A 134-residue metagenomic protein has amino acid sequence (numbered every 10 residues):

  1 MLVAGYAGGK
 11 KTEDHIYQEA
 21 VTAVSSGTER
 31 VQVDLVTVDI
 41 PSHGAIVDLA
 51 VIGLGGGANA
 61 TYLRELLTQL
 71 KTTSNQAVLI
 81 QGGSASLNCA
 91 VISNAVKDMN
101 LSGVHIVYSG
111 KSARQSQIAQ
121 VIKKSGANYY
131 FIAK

Functional and structural regions predicted by a protein language model:
M1-V3: Bacterial N-terminal signal peptides
G5-A60: N-terminal, charge-rich interaction modules
D14-V21, A60-L63, L87-V91, G110-A113: Short amphipathic alpha-helical surface micro-motifs
H15, V38-P41, L79-A85, Y108-S112 (+1 more regions): Structural motif
A20-T28, L66-K71, A95-K97, I122: Hydrophobic, Leu/Ile/Phe/Ala-enriched alpha-helical segments that form helix-helix packing faces
R30-V36, S74-I80, S102-Y108, Y129-Y130: Hydrophobic beta-strand segments of well-ordered beta-sheets in folded domains
H43-H105: Mature extracytoplasmic domains of secretory-pathway proteins
H105-K134: C-terminal partner/receptor-binding element of secreted or periplasmic proteins
